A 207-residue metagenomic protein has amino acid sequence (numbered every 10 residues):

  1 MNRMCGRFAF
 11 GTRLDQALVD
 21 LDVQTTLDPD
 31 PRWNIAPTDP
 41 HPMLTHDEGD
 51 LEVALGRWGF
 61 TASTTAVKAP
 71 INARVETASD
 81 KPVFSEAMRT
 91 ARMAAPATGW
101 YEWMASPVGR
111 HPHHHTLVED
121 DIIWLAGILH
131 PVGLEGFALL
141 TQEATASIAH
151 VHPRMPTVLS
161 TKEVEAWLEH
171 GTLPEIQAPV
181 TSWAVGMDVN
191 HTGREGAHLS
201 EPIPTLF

Functional and structural regions predicted by a protein language model:
M1-F207: Short linear sequence motif anchored by a di-proline
